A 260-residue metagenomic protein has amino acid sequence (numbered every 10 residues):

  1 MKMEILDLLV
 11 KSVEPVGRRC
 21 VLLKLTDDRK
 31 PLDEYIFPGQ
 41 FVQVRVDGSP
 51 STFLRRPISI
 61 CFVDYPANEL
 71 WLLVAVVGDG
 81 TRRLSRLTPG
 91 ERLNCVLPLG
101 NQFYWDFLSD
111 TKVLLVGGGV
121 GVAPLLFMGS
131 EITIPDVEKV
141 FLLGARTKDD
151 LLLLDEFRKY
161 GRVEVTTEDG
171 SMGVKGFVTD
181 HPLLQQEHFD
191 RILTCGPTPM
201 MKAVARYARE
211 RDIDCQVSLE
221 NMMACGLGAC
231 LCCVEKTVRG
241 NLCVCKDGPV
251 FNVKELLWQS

Functional and structural regions predicted by a protein language model:
K2-E91: Ferredoxin-reductase
E4, N241-S260: Short, basic/aromatic-enriched C-terminal tail that caps enzymatic domains
S12, F62, V165-T167, V217 (+1 more regions): Structural signal for conserved beta-strand scaffold positions within catalytic alpha/beta enzyme cores
D47-S49, P98, V238: Short, surface-exposed secondary-structure boundary micro-motifs
S49-I58, G100-F107, C245: Short, Lys/Arg- and Gly-enriched loop/turn segments at beta-strand edges
D79-E220: FNR/FR-type flavoprotein reductase catalytic core
E220-P249: Local cysteine-cluster metal-coordination motifs and their immediate loop/turn environment, predominantly Fe-S cluster
